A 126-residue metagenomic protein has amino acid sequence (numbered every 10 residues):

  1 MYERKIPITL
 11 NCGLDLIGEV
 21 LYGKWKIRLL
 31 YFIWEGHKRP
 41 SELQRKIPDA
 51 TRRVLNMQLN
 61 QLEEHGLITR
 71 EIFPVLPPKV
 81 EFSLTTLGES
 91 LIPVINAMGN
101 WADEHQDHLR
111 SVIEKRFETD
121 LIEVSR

Functional and structural regions predicted by a protein language model:
M1-T9, E64, T69, T86-R126: C-terminal regulatory/oligomerization modules of transcriptional regulators
I8-V54, P74, E81: N-terminal helix-turn-helix DNA-binding core of bacterial DNA-binding proteins
G36-H37, A50, L62, A102-H105: The DNA-recognition helices of helix-turn-helix-type DNA-binding domains
R52, P78, D120-I122: Residue-level marker of intrinsically disordered, low-complexity segments enriched for small/polar residues
Q58: Residues within the DNA-recognition helix of helix-turn-helix
E63-S83: Beta-hairpin "wing" of winged helix-turn-helix
